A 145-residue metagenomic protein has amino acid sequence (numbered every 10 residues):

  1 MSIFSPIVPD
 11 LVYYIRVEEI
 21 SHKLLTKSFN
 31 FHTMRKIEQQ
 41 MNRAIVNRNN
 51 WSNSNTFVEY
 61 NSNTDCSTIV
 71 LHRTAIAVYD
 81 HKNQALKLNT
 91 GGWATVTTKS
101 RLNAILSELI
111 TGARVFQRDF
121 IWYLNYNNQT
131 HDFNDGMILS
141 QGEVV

Functional and structural regions predicted by a protein language model:
F4-I7, I20: Selective for proline/serine-rich intrinsically disordered segments in cytosolic/nuclear regulatory regions
S5, L11-Y14: Short hydrophobic targeting helices and cationic amphipathic motifs that mediate membrane/organellar targeting
Y14-R16, S21-V145: Terminal leader/tail segments of proteins
